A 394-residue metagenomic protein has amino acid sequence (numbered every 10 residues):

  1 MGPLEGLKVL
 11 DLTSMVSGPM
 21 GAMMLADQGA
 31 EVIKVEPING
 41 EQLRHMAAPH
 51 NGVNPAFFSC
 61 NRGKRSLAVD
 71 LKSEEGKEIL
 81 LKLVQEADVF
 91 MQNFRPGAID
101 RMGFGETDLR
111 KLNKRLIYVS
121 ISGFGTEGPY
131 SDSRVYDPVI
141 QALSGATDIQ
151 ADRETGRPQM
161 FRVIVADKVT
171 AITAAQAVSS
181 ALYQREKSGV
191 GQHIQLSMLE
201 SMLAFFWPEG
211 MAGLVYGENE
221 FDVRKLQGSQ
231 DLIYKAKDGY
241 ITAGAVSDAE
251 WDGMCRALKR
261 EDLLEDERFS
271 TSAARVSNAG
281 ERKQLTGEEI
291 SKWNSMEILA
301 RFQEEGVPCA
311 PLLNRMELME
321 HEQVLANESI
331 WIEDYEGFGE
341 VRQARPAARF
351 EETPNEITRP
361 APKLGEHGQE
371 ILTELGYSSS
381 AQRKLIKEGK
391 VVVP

Functional and structural regions predicted by a protein language model:
M1-K187, G213, G217, K363 (+1 more regions): N-terminal helix-loop segment corresponding to the beta1-alpha1 unit of nucleotide/adenylate-binding folds
N39, F124-G125, M198-L203, D238-Y240 (+3 more regions): Glycine-rich beta-alpha junction loops
Q159-V169, G191-H193, F221-D231, Y240-T242 (+2 more regions): A short glycine-threonine-serine/GTX helix/turn-capping micro-motif
I164-S179, M198-F206, V246, E250: Mid-domain beta-loop-alpha active-site segment that forms a flexible, acidic cofactor/metal-binding surface
A181-F221: Substrate-binding/catalytic subdomain of NAD(P)-dependent oxidoreductase enzymes
S229-E305, C309: Aromatic-enriched alpha-helical interface/lid elements that frame and gate functional surfaces
Q303-A326: Conserved PLP cofactor-binding pocket of PLP-dependent enzymes
G337-K384: Flexible, small-/acidic-enriched active-site or ligand-binding loops
